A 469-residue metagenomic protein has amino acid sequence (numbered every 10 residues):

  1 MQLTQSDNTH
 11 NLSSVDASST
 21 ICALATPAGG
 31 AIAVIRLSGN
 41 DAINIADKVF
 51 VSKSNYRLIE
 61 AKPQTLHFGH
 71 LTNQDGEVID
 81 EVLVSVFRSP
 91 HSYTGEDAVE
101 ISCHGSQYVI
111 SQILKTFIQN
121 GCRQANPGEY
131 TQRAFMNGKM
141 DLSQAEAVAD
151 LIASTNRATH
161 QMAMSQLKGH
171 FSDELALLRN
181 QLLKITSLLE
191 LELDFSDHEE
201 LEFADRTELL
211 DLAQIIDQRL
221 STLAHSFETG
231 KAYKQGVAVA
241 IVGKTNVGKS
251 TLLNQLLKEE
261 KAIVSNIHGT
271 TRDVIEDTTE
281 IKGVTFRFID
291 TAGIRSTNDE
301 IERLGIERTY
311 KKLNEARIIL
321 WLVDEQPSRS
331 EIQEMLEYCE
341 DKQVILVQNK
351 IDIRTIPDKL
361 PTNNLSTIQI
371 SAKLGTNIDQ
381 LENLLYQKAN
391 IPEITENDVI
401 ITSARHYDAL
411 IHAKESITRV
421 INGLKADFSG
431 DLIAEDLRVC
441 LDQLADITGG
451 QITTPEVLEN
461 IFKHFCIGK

Functional and structural regions predicted by a protein language model:
M1-Q161, S165, G169, I345: A glycine-rich (often HGG/GG-containing) alpha/beta subdomain
Q2-N11, V15-L24, H70, R157-E280 (+2 more regions): C-terminal-of-GTPase-core extension/linker across diverse P-loop GTPases
P27-G29, E77, Y93, Y233 (+5 more regions): Conserved catalytic network of the ASCE P-loop NTPase/AAA+ motor domain
H67-R88, G269-T297, E315-I318: Switch I (G2) and immediately adjacent beta-strands of P-loop GTPase domains
L257, A292-G293, R317, D324-E325 (+1 more regions): Short glycine-/small-residue-rich Rossmann-like dinucleotide-binding loops
F288, L322, V347: Generic enzyme active-site microenvironment
E302-Q326: Inter-motif core of Ras-like GTPase G domains
